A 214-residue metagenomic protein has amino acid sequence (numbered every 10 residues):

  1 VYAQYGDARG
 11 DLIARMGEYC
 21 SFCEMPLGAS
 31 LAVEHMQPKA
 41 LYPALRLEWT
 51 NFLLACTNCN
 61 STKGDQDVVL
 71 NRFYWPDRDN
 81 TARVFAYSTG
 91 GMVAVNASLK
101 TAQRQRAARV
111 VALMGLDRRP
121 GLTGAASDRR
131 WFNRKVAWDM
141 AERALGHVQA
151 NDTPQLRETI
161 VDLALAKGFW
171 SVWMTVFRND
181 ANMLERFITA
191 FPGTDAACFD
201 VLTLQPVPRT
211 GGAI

Functional and structural regions predicted by a protein language model:
V1-Y19, Y42-L47, E142: Short, charged surface segments at domain edges that flank catalytic/cofactor-binding sites
A8-D11, R15, L27, L31-E34 (+2 more regions): Amphipathic, alpha-helical segments enriched in basic
C20-C23, C198: Generic recognition of cysteine residues
F22-A55, K63-R83: Histidine-centered nuclease catalytic patch
N58: Phosphate-binding glycine-rich loops of NTP-binding sites
D67-D152: Conserved, surface-exposed functional patches that form binding/active-site neighborhoods
L113-I214: C-terminal, charged low-complexity interaction regions
